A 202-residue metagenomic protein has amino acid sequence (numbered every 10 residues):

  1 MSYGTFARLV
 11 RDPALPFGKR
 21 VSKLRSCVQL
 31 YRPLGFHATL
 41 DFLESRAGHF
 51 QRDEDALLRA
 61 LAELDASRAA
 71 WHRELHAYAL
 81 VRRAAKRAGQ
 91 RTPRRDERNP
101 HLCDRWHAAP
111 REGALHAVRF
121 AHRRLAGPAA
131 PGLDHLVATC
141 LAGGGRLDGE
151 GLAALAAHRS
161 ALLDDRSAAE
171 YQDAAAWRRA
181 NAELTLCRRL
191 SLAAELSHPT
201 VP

Functional and structural regions predicted by a protein language model:
M1-P202: Compositionally biased accessory segments in Actinobacterial proteins
